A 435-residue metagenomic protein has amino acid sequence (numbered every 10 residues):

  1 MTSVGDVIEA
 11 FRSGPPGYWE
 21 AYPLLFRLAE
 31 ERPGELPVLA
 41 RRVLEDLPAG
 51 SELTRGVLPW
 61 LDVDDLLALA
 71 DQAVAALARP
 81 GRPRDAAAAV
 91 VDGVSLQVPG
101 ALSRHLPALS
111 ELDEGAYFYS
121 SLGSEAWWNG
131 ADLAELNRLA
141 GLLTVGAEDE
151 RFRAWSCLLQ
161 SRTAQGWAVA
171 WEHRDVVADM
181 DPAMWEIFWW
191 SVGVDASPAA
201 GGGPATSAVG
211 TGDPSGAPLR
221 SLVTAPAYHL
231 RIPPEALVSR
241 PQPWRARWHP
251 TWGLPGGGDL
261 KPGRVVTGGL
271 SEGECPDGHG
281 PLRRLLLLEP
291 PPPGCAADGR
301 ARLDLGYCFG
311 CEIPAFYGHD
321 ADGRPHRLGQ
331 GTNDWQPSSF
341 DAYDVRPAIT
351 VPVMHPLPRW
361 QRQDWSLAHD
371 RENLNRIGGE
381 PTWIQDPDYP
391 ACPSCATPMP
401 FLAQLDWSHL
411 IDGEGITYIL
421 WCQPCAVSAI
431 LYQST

Functional and structural regions predicted by a protein language model:
M1-T435: Preference for intrinsically disordered or flexible, low-complexity segments and adjacent hinge/connector residues
